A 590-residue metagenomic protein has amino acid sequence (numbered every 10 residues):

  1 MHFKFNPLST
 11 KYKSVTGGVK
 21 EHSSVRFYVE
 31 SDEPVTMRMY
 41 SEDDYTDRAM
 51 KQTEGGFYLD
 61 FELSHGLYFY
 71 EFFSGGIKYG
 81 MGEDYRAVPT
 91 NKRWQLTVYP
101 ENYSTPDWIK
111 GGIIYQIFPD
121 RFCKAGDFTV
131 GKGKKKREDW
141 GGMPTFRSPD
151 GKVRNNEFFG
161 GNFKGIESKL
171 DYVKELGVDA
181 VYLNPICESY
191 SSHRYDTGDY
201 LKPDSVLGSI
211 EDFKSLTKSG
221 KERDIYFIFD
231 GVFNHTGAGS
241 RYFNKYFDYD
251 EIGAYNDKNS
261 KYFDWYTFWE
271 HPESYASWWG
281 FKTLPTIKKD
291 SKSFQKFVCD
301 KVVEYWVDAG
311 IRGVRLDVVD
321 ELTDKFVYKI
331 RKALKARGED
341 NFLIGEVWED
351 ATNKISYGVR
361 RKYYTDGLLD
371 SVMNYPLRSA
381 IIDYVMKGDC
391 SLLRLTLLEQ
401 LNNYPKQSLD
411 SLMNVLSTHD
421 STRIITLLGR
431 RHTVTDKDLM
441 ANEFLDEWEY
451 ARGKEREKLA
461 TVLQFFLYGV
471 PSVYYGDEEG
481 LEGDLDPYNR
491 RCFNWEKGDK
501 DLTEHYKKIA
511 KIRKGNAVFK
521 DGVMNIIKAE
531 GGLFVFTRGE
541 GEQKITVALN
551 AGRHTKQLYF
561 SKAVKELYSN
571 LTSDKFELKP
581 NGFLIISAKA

Functional and structural regions predicted by a protein language model:
M1-Y28, D43-Q116, F122-F146: The feature marks proteins involved in alpha-glucan
S14-V19, S23-R26, D32-E33, I526-S561: Carbohydrate-binding surface patches
P34-D44, Y68-Y70, H554-L571: Beta-strand-rich binding/interaction modules
I117, V173, L183, Y200 (+9 more regions): Conserved, mostly hydrophobic/aromatic
F118-D179, I186-A309, I330-R337, N353: Substrate-binding/active-site clefts of carbohydrate-active enzymes
D120, G358, N414-L445, T461-D499: Aromatic/acidic polysaccharide-binding cleft in carbohydrate-active enzymes
T217-Y226, H235, S240-E251, V302-E304 (+5 more regions): Active-site-proximal helices and loops of the catalytic beta/alpha 8
D574-A590: C-terminal beta-strand-rich structural cap/linker in extracellular carbohydrate-active enzymes
